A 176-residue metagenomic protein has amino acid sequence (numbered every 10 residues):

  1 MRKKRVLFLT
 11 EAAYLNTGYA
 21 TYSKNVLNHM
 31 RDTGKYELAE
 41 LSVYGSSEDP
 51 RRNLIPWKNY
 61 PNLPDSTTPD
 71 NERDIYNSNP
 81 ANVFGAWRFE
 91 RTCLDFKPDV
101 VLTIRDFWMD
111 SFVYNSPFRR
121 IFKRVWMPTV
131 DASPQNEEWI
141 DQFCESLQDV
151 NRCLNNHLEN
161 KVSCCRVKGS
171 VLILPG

Functional and structural regions predicted by a protein language model:
M1-R52, F96: N-terminal subdomain of nucleotide-sugar transferases
R5, E37-A39, K123, V150 (+1 more regions): Residues at the starts of beta-strands that form the adenosine-phosphate
F8, E37-S42, V101-T103, C153 (+1 more regions): A structural signal for short, well-ordered beta-strand segments and their strand-loop junctions that often border
Y19-Y22, V43, I104-R105, C153-N156 (+1 more regions): Replace "coordinates the UDP/GDP/TDP-sugar" with "coordinates nucleotide-activated sugar donors
T21, V113-S116, S163-C165: Short amphipathic alpha-helical segments
E40-S42, P61, P128, L174: Residue-level recognition of beta-strand->loop/alpha-helix junctions
P50-Q148, N156-H157: Extended catalytic core of nucleotide-activated donor transferases of GT-like folds
L147-G176: Donor nucleotide-sugar binding/catalytic pocket of nucleotide-sugar-dependent glycosyltransferases
